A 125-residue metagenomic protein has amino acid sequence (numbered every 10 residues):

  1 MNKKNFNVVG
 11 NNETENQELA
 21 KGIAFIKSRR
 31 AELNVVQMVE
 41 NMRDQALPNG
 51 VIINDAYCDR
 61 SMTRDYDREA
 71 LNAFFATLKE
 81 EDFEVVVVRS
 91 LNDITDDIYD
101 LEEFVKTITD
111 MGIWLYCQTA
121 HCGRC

Functional and structural regions predicted by a protein language model:
M1-C125: Short, structured surface patches at the beginning of a domain
